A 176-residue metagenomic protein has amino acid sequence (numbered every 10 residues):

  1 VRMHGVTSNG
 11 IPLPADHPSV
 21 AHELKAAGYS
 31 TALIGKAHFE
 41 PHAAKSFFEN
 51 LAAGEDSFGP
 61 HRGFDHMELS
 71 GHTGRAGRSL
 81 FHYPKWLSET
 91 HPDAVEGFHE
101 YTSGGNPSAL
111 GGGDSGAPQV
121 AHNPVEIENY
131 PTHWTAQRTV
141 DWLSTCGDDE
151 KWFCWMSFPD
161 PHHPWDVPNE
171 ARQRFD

Functional and structural regions predicted by a protein language model:
V1-D176: Formylglycine-dependent sulfatase
